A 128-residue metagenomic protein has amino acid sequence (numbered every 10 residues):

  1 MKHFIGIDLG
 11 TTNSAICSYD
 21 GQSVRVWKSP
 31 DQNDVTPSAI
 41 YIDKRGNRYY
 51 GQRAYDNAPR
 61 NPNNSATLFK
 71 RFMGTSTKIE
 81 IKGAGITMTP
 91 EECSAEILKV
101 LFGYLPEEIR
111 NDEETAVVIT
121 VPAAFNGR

Functional and structural regions predicted by a protein language model:
M1-V26: Gly/Thr-rich phosphate-binding beta-strand-loop-beta motif of the actin/hexokinase/Hsp70
D20-R128: Phosphate-binding loop and its immediate beta->loop->alpha context in nucleotide/phosphate-handling enzymes
